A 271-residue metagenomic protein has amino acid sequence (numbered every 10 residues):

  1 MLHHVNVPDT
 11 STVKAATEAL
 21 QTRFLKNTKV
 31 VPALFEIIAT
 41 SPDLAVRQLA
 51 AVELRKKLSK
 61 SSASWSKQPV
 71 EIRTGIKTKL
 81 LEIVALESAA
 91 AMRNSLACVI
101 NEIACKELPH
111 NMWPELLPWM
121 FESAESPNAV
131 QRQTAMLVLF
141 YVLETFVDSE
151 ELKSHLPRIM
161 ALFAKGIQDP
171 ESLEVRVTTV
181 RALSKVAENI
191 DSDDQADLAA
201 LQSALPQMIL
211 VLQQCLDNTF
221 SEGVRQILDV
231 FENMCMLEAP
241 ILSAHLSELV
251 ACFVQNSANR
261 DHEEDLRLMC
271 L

Functional and structural regions predicted by a protein language model:
M1-L271: Karyopherin-beta/Importin-beta family HEAT-repeat alpha-solenoid scaffold
